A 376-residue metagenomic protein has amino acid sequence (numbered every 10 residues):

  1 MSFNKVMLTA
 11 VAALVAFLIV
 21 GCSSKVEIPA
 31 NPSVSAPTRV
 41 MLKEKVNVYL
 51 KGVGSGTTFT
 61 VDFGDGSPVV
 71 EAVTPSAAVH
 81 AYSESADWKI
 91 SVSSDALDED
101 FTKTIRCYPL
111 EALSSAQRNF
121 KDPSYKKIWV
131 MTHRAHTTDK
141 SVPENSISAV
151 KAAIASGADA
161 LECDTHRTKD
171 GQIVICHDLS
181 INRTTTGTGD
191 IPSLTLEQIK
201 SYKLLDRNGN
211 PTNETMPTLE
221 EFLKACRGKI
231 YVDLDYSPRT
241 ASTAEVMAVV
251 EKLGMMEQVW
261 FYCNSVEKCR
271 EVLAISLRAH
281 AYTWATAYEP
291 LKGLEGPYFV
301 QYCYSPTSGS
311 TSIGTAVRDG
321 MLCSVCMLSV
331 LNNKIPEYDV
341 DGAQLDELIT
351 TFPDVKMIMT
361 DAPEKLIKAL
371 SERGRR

Functional and structural regions predicted by a protein language model:
M1-A10: Bacterial N-terminal signal peptides that target proteins for export
M7, V70-A72, T212: Alpha-helical interaction segments
A10, S85, T138-D139: Intrinsically disordered, low-complexity segments enriched in polar/charged small residues
A10-L18: Bacterial N-terminal signal peptides
G21-I128: Extracellular/lumenal mature domains of secreted and surface-exposed proteins
C22-I28, F101-R376: Phosphate-group recognition and catalysis centered on beta-loop-alpha active-site segments
